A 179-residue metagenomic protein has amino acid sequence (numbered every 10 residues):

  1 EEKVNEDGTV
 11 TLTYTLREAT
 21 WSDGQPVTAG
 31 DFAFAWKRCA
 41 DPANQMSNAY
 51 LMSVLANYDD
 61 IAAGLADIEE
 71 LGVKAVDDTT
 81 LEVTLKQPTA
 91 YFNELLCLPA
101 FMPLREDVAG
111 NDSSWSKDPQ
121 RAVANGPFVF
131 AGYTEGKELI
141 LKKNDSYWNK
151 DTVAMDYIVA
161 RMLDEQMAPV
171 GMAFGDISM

Functional and structural regions predicted by a protein language model:
E1-D7, V123-A124: N-terminal lobe/hinge region of extracytoplasmic solute-binding protein
K3, K74, V129-A131: Conserved positions in beta-strands of structured domains
V4, P26, K117-P119: Alpha-helical interaction segments
G8-T9, T15-Q45, P127-M179: Extracytoplasmic/periplasmic ligand-capture domains
T11-T15, P26-A33, N44-E106: Surface-exposed binding/hinge segments that line and control ligand-binding clefts or catalytic entry sites
L51-A62, S116-A131, P169-F174, M179: Noncatalytic linker/hinge segments flanking ATPase motor cores
A66-E70, L85-V153, Y157, M167: Gly/Pro-rich hinge or "lid" segments in bacterial periplasmic/extracellular proteins
